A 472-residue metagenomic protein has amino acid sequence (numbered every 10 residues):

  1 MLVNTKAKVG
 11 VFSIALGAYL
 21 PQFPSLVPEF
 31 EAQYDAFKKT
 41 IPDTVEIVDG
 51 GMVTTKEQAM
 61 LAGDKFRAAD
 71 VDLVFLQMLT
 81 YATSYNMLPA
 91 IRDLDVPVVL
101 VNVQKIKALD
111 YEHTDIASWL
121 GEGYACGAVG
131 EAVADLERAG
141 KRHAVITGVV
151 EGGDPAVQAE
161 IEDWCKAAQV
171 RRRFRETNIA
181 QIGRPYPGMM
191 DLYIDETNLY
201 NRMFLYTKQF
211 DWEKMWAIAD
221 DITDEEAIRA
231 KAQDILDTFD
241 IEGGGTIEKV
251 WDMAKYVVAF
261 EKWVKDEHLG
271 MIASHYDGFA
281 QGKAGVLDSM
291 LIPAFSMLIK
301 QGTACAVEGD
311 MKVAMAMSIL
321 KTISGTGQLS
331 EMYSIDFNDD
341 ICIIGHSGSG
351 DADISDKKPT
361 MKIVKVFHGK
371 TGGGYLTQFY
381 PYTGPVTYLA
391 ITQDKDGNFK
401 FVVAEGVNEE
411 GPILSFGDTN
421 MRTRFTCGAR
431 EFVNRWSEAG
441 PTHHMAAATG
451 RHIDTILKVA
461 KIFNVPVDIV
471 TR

Functional and structural regions predicted by a protein language model:
L2, A7-V9, K107-A232, L236-F239: Cap/lid and interdomain-hinge subdomains that line or gate substrate/regulatory clefts in soluble alpha/beta enzymes
E31-T55, R142-G148, L205-D211: Short beta-strand elements in bilobed, periplasmic/extracellular small-molecule ligand-binding domains
A59-V71, L88-A90, V257-D266: Short, well-structured alpha-helical segments in soluble
V71-T80, V99-V101, L269-S274: Periplasmic-binding protein-like
P89-D115, L120-A128, P293-E308: Short, acidic/small-residue loops that bind anionic groups at enzyme active sites
K231-I323: Long, internal scaffold/assembly segments composed of regular secondary structure
S296-S415: C-terminal catalytic subdomain
K370-R472: Extended hydrophobic packing segments that form well-structured cores
